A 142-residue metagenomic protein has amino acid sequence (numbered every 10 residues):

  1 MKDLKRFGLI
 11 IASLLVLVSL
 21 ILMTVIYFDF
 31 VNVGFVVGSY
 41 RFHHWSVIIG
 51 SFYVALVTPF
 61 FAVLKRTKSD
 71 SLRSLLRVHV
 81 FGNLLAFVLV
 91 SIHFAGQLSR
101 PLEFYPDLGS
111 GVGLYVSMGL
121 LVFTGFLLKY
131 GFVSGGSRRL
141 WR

Functional and structural regions predicted by a protein language model:
M1-R142: Membrane-embedded alpha-helical bundles that constitute the cytochrome b-like, heme-associated redox core of multi-pass
